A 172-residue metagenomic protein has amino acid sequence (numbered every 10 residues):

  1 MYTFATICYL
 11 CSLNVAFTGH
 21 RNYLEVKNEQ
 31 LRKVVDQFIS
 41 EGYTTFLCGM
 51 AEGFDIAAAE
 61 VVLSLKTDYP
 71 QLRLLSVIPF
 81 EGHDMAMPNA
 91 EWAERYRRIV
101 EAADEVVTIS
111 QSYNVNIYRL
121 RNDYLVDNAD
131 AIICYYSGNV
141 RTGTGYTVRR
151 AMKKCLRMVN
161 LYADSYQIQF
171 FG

Functional and structural regions predicted by a protein language model:
F4-G172: Acidic/glycine-enriched connector segments
